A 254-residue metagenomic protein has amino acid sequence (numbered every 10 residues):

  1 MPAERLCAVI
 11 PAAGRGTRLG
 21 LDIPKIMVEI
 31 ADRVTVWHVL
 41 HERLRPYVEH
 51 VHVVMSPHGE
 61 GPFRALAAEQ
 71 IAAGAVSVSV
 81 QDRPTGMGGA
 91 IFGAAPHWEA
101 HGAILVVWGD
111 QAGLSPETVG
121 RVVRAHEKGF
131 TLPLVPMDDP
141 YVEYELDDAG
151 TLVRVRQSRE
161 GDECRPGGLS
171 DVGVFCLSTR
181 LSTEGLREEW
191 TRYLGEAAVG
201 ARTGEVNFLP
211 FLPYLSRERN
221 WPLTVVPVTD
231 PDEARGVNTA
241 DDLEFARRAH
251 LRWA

Functional and structural regions predicted by a protein language model:
M1-I10, E29, R33-V107, Q111-V119: Conserved N-terminal catalytic core of the sugar/cofactor nucleotidyltransferase
P2-E4, G168-A254: Conserved alpha/beta core of the MobA/IspD/sugar-nucleotide pyrophosphorylase nucleotidyltransferase superfamily
C7-L21: A phosphate-binding catalytic loop at a beta-strand-loop-alpha-helix junction that coordinates phosphoryl groups
G14, D110, P136: Active-site glycine-centered loops adjacent to acidic/histidine catalytic or metal-binding residues that shape
R18, G61-F63, G89, F211 (+1 more regions): Phosphate- and divalent-cation-binding pockets in alpha/beta enzyme and binding domains that engage nucleotide-derived
I23-E29: Short glycine-enriched, charge-decorated loop/helix-capping segments at active-site entrances that position
I26, A75-S77, T151, P222-T224: Conserved beta-strand segments of alpha/beta enzyme cores
L114-A198, S216-R219: Conserved core of the sugar-phosphate nucleotidyltransferase
